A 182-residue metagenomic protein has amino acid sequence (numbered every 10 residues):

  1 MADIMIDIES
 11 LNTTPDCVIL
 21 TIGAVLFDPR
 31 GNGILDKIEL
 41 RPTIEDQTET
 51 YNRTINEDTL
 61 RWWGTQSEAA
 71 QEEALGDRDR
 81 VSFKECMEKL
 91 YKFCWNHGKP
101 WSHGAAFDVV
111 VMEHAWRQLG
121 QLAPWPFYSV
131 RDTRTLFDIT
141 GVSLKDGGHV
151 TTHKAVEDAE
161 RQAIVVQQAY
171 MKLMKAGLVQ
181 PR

Functional and structural regions predicted by a protein language model:
M1, L40, L178-R182: Short intrinsically disordered terminal tails
I4, E9-S102: Conserved non-catalytic scaffold segment of RNase H-like nuclease domains
D7-E9, D108, D132, D158: Acidic active-site catalytic centers that drive phospho-/nucleotidyl reactions and related ester hydrolyses
T14-D16, R30, A115, I139 (+1 more regions): Active-site-proximal flexible loops/turns
Q47-Y51, I55-G64, Y128-A163: Active-site-proximal helix-loop-helix substrate-binding element of RNase H-like nuclease domains
D79-L90, D108-V111, A115, D132: Amphipathic alpha-helical interface surfaces
Y91-C94, A106-F127: Substrate-recognition/cap helix-loop segment adjacent to the acidic, metal-dependent catalytic center of Asp-based
K99-A106, V110-V111, W116, L144-R182: Acidic, Mg2+-coordinating catalytic module of metal-dependent nucleases/exonucleases that use a two-metal-ion mechanism
